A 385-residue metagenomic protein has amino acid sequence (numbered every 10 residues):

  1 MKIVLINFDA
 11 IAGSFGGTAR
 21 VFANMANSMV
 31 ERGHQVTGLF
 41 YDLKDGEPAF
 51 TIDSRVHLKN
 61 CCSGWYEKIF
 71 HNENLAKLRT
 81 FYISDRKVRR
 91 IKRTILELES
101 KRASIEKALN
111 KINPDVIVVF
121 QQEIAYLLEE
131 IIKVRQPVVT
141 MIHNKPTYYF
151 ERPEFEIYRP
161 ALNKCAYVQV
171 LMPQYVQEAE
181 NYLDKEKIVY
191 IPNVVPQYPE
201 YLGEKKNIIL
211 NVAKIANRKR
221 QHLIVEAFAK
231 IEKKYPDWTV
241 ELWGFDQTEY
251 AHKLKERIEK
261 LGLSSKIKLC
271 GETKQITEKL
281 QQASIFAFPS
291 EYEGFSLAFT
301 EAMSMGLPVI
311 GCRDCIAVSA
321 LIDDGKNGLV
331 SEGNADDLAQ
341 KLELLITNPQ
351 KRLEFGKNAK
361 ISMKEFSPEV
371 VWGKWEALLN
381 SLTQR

Functional and structural regions predicted by a protein language model:
G16-N24, N207, A216-K233, V240 (+1 more regions): A conserved mid-protein helix/loop that constitutes part of the nucleotide-sugar donor-binding site
L39-D45, V212, T239-K253: Glycosyltransferase donor-sugar binding loop
V139-H143, N163-P199: Donor nucleotide-sugar binding/catalytic pocket of nucleotide-sugar-dependent glycosyltransferases
H252-G271: Nucleotide-activated donor-binding/catalytic signature segment of Leloir-type glycosyltransferases, i.e., the conserved
E272, E291: Aromatic "clamp/platform" in nucleotide-sugar-dependent glycosyltransferases that forms part of the donor/acceptor
P308-C312: Short hydrophobic beta-strand element within catalytic cores of glycosyltransferases and related nucleotide-activated
R313, D323-D336, L344-Q350, K364: Conserved acidic donor-binding segment of nucleotide-sugar-dependent glycosyltransferases
D337, L344, K351-E365, K374-A377: A short, well-ordered alpha-helix in the C-terminal region of glycosyltransferases
